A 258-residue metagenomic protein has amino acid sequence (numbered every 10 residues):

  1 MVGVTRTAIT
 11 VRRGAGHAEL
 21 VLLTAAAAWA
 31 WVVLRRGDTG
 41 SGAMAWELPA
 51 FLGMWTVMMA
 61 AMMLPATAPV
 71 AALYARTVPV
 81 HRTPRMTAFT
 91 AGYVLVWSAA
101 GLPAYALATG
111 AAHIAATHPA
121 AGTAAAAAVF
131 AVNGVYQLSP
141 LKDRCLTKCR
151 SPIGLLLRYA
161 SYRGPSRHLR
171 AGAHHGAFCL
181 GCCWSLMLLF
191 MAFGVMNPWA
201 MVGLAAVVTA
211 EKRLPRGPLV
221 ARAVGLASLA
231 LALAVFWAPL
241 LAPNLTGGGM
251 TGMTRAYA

Functional and structural regions predicted by a protein language model:
M1-V57, V80, A112-A121, P140-Y162 (+1 more regions): Histidine-/acidic- and/or cysteine-rich, low-complexity loops and terminal segments associated with membrane
G3, T7-V11, A50-V94: Juxtamembrane transmembrane-helix termini in multi-pass membrane transport proteins
H17-V21, E47-F51, R85, F89 (+3 more regions): Residue-level signature of transmembrane alpha-helical entry/exit and packing/kink sites in multi-pass membrane
A18, L22-A25, T123-F130, G134 (+4 more regions): Residues within membrane-spanning alpha-helices of integral membrane proteins, especially the hydrophobic core/packing
L64, F130-D143, T209-R213: Transmembrane alpha-helical segments that form the membrane-embedded catalytic/substrate-channel core of multi-pass
R82-G110, C182-R216, L226-S228: A small-residue-rich subset of transmembrane alpha-helices
T117-A125, G217-L226: Membrane-interfacial entry segments at the cytosolic side of transmembrane helices
D143-M187: A mid-sequence, solvent-exposed acidic-amphipathic segment
